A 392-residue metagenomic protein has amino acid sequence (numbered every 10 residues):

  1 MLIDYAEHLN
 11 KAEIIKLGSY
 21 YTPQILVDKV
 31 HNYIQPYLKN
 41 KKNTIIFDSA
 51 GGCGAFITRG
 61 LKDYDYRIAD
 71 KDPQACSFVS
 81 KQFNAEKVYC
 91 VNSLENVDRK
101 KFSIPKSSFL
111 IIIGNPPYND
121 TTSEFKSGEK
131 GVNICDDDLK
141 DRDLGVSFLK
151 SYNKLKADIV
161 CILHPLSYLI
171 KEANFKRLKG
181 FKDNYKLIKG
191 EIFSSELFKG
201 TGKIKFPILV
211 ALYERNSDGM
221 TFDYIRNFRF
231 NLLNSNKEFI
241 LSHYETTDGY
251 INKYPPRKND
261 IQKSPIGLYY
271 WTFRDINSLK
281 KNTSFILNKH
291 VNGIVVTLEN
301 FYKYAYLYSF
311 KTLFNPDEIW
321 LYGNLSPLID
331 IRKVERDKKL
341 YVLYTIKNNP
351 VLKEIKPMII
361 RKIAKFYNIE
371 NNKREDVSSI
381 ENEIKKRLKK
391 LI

Functional and structural regions predicted by a protein language model:
M1-S80, E86-K87, N92, V97 (+1 more regions): Class I S-adenosyl-L-methionine
I57, N119-S123, Y168-A173, M220-T221: Short catalytic/ligand-binding loop motif for oxyanion handling, primarily in non-cytosolic enzymes, centered on
E95-S108: Short amphipathic alpha-helix with an adjacent loop that forms part of the alpha/beta core around
I111-K126, G145, S151-Y152, V160-C161: Internal, well-ordered alpha/beta segment that forms a basic, Gly-enriched binding/recognition surface
N119-D141: Mobile active-site "lid"/loop adjacent to the S-adenosyl-L-methionine
K140-L197, A211: Conserved Class I SAM-dependent methyltransferase catalytic core
I204-S264: Flexible, glycine-/basic-rich loop-and-beta segments that form/coincide with the SAM-dependent methyltransferase
G267-I392: C-terminal target-recognition/interaction regions appended to catalytic cores
